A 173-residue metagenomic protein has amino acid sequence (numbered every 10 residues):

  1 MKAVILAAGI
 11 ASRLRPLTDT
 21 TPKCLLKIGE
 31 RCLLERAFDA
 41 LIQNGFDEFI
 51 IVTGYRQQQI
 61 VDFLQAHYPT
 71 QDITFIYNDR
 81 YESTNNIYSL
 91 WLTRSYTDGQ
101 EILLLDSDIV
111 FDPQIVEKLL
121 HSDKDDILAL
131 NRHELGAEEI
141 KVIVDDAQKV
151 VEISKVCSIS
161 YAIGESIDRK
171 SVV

Functional and structural regions predicted by a protein language model:
M1-T18: N-terminal nucleotide-binding beta1-loop-alpha1 segment
K2-I5, R31-E101: Conserved N-terminal catalytic core of the sugar/cofactor nucleotidyltransferase
A7, T53, D106, L130: Short beta-strand/turn micro-motifs composed of small residues that flank or help shape donor/cofactor-binding pockets
I10, T21, R56: A generic "binding-loop/recognition-motif" signal
T20-E35: Short catalytic helix/loop segments, enriched in acidic residues and glycine and frequently bearing histidine
C24, D72-T74, K149: Conserved beta-strand segments of alpha/beta enzyme cores
Q100-V110: Short beta-strand-to-loop acidic/aromatic patch adjacent to the donor-nucleotide binding site
D112-V173: Conserved core of the sugar-phosphate nucleotidyltransferase
